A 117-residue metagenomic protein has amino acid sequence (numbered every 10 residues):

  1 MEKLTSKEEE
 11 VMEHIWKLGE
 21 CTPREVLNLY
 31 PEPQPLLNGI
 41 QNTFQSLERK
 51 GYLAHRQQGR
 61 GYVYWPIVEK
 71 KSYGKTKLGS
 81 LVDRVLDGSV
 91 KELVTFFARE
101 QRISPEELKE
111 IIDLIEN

Functional and structural regions predicted by a protein language model:
L4-K7, Q58-K77: Short, cationic-aromatic polyanion-contact patches
E9-H14, E25, E92: Pre-recognition alpha-helix immediately N-terminal to the DNA-recognition helix within helix-turn-helix or winged-helix
I15-G19: Short helix-to-turn junction characteristic of helix-turn-helix DNA-binding domains, especially the helix
C21-L29: Short acidic, hydrophobic short linear motifs in intrinsically disordered regions
Q34-S46: Short amphipathic alpha-helical interaction segments
G51: Glycine-centered, phosphate/nucleic-acid-interacting loop/turn motifs that mediate DNA/RNA or nucleotide
A54-H55, P105: Short beta-strand "wing" residues that participate in macromolecule-binding interfaces
T76-N117: Amphipathic alpha-helical dimerization/coiled-coil segments that flank or bridge DNA-binding/regulatory modules
